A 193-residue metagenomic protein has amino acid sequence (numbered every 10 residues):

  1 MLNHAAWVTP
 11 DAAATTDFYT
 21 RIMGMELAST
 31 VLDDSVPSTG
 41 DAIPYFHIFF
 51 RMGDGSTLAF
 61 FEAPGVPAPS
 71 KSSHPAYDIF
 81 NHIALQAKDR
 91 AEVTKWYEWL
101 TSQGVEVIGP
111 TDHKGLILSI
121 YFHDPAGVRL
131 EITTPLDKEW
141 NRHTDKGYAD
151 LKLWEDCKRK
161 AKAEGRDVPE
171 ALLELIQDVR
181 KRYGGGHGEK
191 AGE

Functional and structural regions predicted by a protein language model:
L2-P10, F49-G53, K71-W99, L118-H123: Vicinal oxygen chelate
V8-T57, P110: Core segments of cupin and vicinal oxygen chelate
T16-D17, T94, L130: Alpha-helical elements of the RecA-like P-loop NTPase motor core of helicases
D34-S38, V66-K71: A short, acidic/glycine-rich surface segment
T57-F60, E131-I132: Short glycine-/small-residue motifs
P69-S73, N141-T144: A short, polar/proline- and glycine-enriched secondary-structure boundary/capping micro-motif
Y97-E193: Vicinal oxygen chelate
